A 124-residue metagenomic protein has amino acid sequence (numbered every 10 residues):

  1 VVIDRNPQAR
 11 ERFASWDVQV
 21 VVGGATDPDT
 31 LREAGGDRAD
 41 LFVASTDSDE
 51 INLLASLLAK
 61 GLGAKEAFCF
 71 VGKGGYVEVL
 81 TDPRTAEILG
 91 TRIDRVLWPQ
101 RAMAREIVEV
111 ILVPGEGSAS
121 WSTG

Functional and structural regions predicted by a protein language model:
V1-G124: Cytosolic regulatory regions of ion transport systems
